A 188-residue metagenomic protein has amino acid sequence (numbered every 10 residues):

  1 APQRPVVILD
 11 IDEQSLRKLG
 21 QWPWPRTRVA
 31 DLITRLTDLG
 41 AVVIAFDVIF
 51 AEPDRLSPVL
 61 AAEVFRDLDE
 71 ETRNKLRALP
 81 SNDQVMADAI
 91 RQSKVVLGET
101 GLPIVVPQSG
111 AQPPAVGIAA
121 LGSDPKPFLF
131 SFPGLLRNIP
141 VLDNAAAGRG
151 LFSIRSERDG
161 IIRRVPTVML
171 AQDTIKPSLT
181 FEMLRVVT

Functional and structural regions predicted by a protein language model:
A1-T188: Non-transmembrane functional regions of envelope-associated proteins
